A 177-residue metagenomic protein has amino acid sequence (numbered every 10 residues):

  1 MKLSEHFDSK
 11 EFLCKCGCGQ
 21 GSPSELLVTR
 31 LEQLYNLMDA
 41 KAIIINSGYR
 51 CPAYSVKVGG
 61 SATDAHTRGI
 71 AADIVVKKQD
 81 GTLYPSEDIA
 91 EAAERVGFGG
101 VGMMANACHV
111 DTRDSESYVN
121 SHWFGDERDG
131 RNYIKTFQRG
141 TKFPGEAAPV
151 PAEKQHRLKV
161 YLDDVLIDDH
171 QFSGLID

Functional and structural regions predicted by a protein language model:
K2-D114: Cell-envelope/glycan interface and biosynthesis
R68, V76-D168: Catalytic cores and adjacent binding grooves of peptidoglycan-active enzymes
